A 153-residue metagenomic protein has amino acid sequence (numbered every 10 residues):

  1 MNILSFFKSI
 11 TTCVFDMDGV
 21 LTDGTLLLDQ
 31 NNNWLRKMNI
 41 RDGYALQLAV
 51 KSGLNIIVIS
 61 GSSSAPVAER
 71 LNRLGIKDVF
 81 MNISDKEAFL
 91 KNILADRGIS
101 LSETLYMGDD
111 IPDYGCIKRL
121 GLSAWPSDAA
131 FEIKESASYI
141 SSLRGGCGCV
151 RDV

Functional and structural regions predicted by a protein language model:
M1-M17: Non-catalytic pre-domain segments flanking phosphatase-related domains
S9-T11, L54, S102-E103: Short coil/turn segments at beta-strand junctions that form active-site/ligand-binding loops
M17, G61-S62, I83, S127-A129: Short secondary-structure boundary segments
L21-S52, G61: A positional/architectural concept
N32-L35, D78-F80, E87-V153: Mg2+-dependent phosphoryl-transfer enzymes with acidic/Ser/Thr/Gly-rich catalytic loops
N39-A45, P66-A68, N72, M81-N92 (+1 more regions): N-terminal active-site wall of soluble small-molecule enzyme domains
L46-R70, F80-M81, I117: Substrate-recognition element of Asp-dependent hydrolases with the DxDx(T/V) motif
